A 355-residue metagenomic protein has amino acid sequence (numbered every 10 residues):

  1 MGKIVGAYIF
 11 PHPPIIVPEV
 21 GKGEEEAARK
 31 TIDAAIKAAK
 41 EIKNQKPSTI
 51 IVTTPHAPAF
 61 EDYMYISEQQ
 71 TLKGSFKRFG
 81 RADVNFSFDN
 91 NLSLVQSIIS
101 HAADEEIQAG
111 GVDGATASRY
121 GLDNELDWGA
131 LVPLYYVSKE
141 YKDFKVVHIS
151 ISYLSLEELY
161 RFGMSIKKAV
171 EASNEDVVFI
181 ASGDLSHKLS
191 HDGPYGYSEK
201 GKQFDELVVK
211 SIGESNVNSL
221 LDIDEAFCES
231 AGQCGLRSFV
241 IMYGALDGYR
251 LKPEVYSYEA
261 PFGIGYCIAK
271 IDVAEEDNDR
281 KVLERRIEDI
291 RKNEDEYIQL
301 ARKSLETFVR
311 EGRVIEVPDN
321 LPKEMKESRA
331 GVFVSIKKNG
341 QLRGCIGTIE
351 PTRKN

Functional and structural regions predicted by a protein language model:
M1-S48, A59-M164, A172, D192-Q299 (+1 more regions): Flexible, D/E/H-enriched segments
I9, I50-T54, F333-S335: Short, conserved beta-strand segments within well-ordered enzyme catalytic domains that often line or immediately flank
T49-T54, I149, E175-G183: Beta-strand elements within well-structured catalytic alpha/beta cores of enzymes that handle phosphate/sulfate esters
H56-P58, L185-S186: Catalytic metal-binding/acid-base residues of hydrolase active sites
Y141-F144, A172-D176, S182-G183, R329: Short gly/pro-enriched beta-turn/loop segments at secondary-structure junctions
F162-V177, F333-V334: Short, hydrophobic/aliphatic alpha-helical segments
S182-K188, G193: A structural signal for small-residue-enriched, beta-sheet-centric alpha/beta enzyme cores and oligomeric scaffold folds
R285-N355: Basic nucleic-acid-binding interfaces
